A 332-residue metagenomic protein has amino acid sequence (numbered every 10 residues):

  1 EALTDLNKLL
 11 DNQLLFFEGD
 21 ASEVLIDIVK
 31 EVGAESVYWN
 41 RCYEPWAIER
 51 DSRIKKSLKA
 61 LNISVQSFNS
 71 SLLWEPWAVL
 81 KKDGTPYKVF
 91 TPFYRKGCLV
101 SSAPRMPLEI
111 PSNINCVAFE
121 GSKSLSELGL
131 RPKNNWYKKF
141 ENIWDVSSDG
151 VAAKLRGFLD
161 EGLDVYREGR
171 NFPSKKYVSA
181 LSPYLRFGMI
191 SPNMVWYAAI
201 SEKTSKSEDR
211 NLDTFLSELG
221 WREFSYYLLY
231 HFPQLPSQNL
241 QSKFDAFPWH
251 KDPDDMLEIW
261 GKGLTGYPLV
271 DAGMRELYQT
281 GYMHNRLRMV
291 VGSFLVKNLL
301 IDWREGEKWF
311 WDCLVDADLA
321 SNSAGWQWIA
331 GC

Functional and structural regions predicted by a protein language model:
E1-D5, L15-F17, W39-C42, F68 (+10 more regions): Bulky hydrophobic/aromatic packing residues
E1-R105, R275, S321: Trp/Phe/Arg-rich N-terminal binding region typifying the photolyase-homology
A2, S147, T265, L269: Soluble or luminal CAZymes and related metallo-dependent hydrolases
L10, L58, Y94, L159 (+3 more regions): Hydrophobic residues within well-ordered, non-membrane alpha-helices that form the packing/core of soluble catalytic
R41-C42, R167-E168, W260-G261, K297: Short, contiguous strand/loop micro-motifs
I63, G84-N239, K243: Glycine/tryptophan-enriched, flexible segments
K176-C332: Active-site-proximal binding-pocket segments
